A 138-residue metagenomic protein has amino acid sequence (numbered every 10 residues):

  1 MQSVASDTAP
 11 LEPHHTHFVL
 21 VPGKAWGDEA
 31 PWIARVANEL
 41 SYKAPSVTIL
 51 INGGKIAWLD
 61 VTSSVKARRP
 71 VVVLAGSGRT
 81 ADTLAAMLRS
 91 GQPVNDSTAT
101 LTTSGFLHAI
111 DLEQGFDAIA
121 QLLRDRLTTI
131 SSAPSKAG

Functional and structural regions predicted by a protein language model:
M1-A120: Acidic/glycine-enriched connector segments
Q114, A120-D125, T129-A133: Ser/Thr/Pro-rich, acidic low-complexity intrinsically disordered regulatory segments
P134-G138: Long, low-complexity, intrinsically disordered segments
